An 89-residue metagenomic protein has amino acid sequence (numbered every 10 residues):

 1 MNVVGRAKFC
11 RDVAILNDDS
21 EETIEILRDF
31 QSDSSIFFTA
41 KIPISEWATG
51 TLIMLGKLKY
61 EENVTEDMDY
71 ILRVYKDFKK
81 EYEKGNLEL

Functional and structural regions predicted by a protein language model:
M1, D18-S34, L58-E66: Amphipathic alpha-helical scaffolding segments comprising HEAT/armadillo-like alpha-solenoid repeats
M1, F30-T39, D77-G85: Helix-loop junctions that connect tandem helical modules in alpha-solenoid scaffolds
V3-V4, V13, I36, V64 (+1 more regions): Extended aliphatic helical segments
V4-D19, T39-L58, N86: Structural detector for internal amphipathic alpha-helices that build alpha-solenoid repeat scaffolds
F9-D12, I26, F30, Y70 (+2 more regions): Charge-rich, solvent-exposed alpha-helical interaction surfaces
Y60-L89: Eukaryotic acidic, Ser/Thr-rich intrinsically disordered low-complexity regions
